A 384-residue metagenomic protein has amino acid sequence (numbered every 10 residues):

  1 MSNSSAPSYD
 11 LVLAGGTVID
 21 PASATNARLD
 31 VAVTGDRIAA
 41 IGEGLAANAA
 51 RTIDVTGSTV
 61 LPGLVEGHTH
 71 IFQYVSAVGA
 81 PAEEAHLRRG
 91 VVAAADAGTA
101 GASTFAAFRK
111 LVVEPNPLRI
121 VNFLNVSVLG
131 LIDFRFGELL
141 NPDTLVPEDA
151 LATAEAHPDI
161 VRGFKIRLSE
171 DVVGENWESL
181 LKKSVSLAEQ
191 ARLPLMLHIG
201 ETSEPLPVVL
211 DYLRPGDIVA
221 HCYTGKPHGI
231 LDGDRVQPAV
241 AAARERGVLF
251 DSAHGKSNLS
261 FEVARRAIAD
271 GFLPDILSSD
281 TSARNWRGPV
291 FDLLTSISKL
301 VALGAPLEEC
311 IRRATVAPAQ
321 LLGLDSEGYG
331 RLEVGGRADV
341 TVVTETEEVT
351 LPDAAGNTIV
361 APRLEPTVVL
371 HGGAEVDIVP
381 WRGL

Functional and structural regions predicted by a protein language model:
M1-L61: Histidine-rich, glycine-flanked metal-binding segment
G16, G336-L384: C-terminal cap of metal-dependent C-N hydrolases
G16, V31, D36, G57 (+10 more regions): Divalent metal-coordination and catalytic microenvironments
A47, V55-P115: Metal-associated gating/positioning segment near the N- to mid-region
V75-E84, D143-A154, S203-V209: Short, acidic/polar
A77, R89-A95, T99-A100, P115-P142 (+1 more regions): Metal-cofactor-binding active-site regions of metalloenzymes
I166-R287: Active-site core of metal-dependent hydrolases
E262-E345: His/Asp/Glu-enriched, well-ordered alpha-helical/loop segment that forms or immediately abuts the divalent-metal
